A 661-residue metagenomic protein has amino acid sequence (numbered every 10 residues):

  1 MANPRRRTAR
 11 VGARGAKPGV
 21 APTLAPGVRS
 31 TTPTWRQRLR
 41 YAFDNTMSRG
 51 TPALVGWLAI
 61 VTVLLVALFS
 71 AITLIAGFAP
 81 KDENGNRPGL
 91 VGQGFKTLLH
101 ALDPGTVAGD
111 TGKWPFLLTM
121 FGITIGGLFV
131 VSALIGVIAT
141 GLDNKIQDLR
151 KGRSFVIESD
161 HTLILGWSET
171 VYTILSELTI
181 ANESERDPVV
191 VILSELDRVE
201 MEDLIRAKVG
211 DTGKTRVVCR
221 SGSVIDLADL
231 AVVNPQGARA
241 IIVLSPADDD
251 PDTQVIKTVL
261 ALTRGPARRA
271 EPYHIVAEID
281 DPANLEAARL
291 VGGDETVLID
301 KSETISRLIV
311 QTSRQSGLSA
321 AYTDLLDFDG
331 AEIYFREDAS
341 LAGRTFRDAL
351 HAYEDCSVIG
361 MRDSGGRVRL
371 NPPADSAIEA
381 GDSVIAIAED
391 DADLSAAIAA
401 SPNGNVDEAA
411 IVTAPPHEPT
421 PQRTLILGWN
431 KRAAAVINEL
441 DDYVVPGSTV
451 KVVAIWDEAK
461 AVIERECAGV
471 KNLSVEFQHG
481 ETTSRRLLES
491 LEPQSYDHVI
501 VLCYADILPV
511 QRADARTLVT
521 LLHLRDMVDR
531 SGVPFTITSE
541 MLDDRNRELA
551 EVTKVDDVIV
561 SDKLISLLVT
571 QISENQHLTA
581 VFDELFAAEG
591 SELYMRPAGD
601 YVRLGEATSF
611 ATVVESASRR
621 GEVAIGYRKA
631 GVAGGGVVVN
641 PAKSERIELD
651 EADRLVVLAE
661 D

Functional and structural regions predicted by a protein language model:
M1-D661: Cytosolic regulatory regions of ion transport systems
